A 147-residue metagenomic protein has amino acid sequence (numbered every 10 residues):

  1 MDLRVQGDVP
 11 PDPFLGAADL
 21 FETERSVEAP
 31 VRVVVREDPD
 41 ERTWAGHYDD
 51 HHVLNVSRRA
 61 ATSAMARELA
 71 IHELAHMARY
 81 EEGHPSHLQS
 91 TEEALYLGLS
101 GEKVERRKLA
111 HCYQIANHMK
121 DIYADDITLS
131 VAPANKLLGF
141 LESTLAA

Functional and structural regions predicted by a protein language model:
M1-D50, A61-S63, A110-C112: Auxiliary, metal-adjacent structural segments of Zn-dependent hydrolase domains
N55-A70: Short pre-active-site segment immediately N-terminal to the catalytic Zn-binding motif
A64-M65, R79-Q114: Post-HEXXH active-site segment of zinc metalloproteases
L69, E73-M77, E81: Catalytic glutamate of the conserved HExxH
R79-G83, T128-P133: Hydrophobic/aromatic-lined pockets within catalytic cores
L109-C112, P133, A147: N-terminal low-structure segments adjacent to metalloprotease catalytic domains across cellular compartments
A116-A132: An active-site-proximal "capping" alpha-helix that borders the catalytic cofactor pocket
N135-A147: Pan-zinc metallopeptidase signature
